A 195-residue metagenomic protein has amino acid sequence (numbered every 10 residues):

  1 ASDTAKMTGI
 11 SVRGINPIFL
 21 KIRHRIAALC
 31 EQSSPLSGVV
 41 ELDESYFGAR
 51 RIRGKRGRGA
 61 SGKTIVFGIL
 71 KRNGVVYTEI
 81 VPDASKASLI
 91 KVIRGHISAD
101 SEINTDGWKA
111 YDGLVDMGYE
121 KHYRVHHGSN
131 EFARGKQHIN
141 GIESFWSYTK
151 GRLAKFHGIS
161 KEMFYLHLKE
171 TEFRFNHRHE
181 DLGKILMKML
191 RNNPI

Functional and structural regions predicted by a protein language model:
A1-I195: Residue-level recognition of single "structural anchor" positions that define or cap local secondary structure
